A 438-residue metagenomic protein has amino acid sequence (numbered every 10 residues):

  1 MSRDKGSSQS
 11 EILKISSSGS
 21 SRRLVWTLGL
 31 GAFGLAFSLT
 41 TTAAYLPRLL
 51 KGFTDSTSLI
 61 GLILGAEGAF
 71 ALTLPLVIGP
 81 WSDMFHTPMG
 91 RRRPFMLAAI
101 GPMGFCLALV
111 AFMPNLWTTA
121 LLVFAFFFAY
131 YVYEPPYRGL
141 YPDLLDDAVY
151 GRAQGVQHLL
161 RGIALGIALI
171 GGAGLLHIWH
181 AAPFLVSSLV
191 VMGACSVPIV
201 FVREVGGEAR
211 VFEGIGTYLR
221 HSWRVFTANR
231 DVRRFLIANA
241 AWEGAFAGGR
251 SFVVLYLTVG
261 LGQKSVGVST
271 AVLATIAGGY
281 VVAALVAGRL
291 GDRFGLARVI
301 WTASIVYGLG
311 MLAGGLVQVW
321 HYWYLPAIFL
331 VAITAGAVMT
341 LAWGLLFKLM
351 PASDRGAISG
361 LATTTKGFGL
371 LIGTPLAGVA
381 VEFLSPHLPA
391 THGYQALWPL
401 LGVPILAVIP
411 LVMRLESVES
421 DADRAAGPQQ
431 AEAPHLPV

Functional and structural regions predicted by a protein language model:
K5-S21, V205-I237, Q430-V438: Juxtamembrane intracellular "pre-TM" segments in multi-pass secondary transporters
A44-L59, S251-V268: Short amphipathic helix-loop junctions that connect adjacent transmembrane helices in Major Facilitator Superfamily/SLC
L74-M89, A283-G295, V381: Helix-to-loop junctions at the C-terminal end of transmembrane segments in multipass secondary transporters
R91, G174-L189, V379-P404: A membrane-interface helix-boundary motif in multi-pass transporters
L97-P114, I305-V319: C-terminal ends and interior cores of transmembrane alpha-helices in multi-pass membrane transporters/permeases
A111, G193-R203, P399-Q430, L436-V438: Multi-pass alpha-helical transporter architecture, strongest for 12-TM Major Facilitator/SLC carriers used
V132-L145, A337-P351: Intracellular juxtamembrane helix-capping segments at the cytosolic ends of symmetry-related transmembrane helices
G151-A173, T365-T374: Glycine-rich segments within core transmembrane alpha-helices of 12-TM secondary carriers
